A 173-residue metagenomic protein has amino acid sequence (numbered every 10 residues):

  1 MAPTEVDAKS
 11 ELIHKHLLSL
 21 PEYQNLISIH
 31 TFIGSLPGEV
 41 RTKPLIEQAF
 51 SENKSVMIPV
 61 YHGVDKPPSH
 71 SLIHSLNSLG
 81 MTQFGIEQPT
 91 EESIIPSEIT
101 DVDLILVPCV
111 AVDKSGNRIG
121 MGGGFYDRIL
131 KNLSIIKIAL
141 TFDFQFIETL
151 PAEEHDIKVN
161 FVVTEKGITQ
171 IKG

Functional and structural regions predicted by a protein language model:
M1-E87, P96: N-terminal active-site beta-alpha-beta segment that forms phosphate/nucleotide-binding and substrate-recognition loops
V64-G173: Conserved phosphate- and dinucleotide-binding cores of soluble alpha/beta proteins, encompassing both enzyme active
